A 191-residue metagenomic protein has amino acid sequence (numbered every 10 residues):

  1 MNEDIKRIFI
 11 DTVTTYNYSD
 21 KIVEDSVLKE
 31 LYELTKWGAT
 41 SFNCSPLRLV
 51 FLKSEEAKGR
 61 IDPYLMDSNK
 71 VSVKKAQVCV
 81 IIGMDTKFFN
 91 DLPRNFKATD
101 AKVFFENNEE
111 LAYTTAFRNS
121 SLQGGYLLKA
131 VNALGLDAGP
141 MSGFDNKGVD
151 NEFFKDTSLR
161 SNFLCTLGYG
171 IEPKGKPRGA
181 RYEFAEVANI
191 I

Functional and structural regions predicted by a protein language model:
M1-D91, N189-I191: N-terminal amphipathic, basic helical "cap/leader" segment at the start of enzyme domains
D4-I8, T14-T15, F88, N95-T99 (+1 more regions): C-terminal helix-cap and adjacent tail motif
T35-W37, V80, T99-E152: Small-aliphatic-rich amphipathic alpha-helix that forms the alpha element of a beta-alpha
C44-L47, A133, N162: Short secondary-structure junction motifs
E55, T86, F144-K147, I171: Acidic, glycine-rich active-site loops and adjacent beta-strand->loop/helix elements that engage anionic groups
E56, N151-F154: Short secondary-structure transition/capping segments
K70-V73, C79-I82, K155-K174: A glycine-rich helix N-cap at a beta->alpha junction
